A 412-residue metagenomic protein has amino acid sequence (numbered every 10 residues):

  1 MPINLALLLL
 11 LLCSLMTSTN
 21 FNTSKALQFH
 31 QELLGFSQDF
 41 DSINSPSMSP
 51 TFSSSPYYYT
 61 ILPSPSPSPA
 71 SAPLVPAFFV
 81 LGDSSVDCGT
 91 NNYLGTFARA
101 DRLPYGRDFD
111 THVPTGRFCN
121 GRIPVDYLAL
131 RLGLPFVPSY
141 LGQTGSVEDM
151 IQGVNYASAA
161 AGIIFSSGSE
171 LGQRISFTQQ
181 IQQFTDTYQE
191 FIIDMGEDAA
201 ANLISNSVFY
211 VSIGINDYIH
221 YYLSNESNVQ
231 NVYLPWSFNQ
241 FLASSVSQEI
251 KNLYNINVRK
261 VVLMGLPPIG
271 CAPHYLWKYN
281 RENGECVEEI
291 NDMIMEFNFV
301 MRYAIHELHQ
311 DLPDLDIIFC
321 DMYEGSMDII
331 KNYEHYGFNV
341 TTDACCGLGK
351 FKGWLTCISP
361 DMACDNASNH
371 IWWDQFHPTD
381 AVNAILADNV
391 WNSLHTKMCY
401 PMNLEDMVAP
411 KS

Functional and structural regions predicted by a protein language model:
P2-S412: Conserved active-site regions of diverse hydrolases
